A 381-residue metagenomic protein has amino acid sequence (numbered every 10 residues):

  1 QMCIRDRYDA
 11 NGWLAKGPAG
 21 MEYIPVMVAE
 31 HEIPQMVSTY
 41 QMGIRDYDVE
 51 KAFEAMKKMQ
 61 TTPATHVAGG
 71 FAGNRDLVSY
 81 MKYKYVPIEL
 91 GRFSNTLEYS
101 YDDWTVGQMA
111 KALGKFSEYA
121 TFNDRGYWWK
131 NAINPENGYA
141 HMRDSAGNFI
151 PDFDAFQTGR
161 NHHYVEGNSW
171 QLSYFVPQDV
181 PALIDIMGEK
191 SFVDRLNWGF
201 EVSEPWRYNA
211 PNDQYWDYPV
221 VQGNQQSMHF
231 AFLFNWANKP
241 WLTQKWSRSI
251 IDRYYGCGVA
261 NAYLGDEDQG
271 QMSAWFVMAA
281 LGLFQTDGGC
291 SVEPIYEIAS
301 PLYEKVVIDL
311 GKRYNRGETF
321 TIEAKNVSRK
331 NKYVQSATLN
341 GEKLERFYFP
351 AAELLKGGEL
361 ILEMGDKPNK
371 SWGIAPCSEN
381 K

Functional and structural regions predicted by a protein language model:
M2-I4: Short, small-residue-biased leader/transition segments that mark boundaries at the very start of proteins
R7-A10, P63: Solvent-exposed loop/turn segments at secondary-structure junctions within structured extracellular/periplasmic domains
D9-E32: Aromatic/His-enriched, Gly/Pro-containing loop or helix-boundary segments that lie immediately adjacent to catalytic
I33, G43-T321, A352-L354: Active-site core of glycosidic bond-cleaving carbohydrate-active enzymes
T39-Q41: Short helix-perturbing small/polar motifs within transmembrane alpha-helices
C257, D287, I295-K381: Beta-rich accessory regions
